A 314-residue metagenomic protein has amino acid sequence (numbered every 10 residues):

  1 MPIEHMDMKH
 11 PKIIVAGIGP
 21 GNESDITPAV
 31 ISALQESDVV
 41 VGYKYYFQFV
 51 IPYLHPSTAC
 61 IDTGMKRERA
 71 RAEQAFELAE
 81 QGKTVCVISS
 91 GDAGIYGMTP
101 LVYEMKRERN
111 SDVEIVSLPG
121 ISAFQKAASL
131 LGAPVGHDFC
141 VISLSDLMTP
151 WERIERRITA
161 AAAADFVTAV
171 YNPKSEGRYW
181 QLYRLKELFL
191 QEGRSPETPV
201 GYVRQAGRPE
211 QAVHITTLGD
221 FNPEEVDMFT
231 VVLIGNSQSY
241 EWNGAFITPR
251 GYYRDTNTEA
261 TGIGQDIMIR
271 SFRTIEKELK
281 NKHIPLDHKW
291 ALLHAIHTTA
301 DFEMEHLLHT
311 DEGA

Functional and structural regions predicted by a protein language model:
P2-I115, K126, N222, I263-Q265 (+3 more regions): Class I S-adenosyl-L-methionine
I3, N22, I95-A164: Class I SAM-dependent methyltransferase SAM-binding "motif I" and its flanking Rossmann-like core
I13-V15, A163-R270: A contiguous loop/helix-start segment that scaffolds small-molecule binding in enzyme catalytic cores
K83-S89, A133-L144, A162-A164, T217-M228: A polyampholytic, Gly/Pro-enriched intrinsically disordered region
V85-S89, V167-Y171, A291: Short glycine-rich or small-residue beta-strand-to-loop segments that form or flank ligand, phosphate, metal/Fe-S
S195-V203, K282-W290, M304: Flexible, glycine/charged-enriched surface loops at secondary-structure junctions
E197, E241, L292-T299: Charge-dense, helix-prone N-terminal extensions
